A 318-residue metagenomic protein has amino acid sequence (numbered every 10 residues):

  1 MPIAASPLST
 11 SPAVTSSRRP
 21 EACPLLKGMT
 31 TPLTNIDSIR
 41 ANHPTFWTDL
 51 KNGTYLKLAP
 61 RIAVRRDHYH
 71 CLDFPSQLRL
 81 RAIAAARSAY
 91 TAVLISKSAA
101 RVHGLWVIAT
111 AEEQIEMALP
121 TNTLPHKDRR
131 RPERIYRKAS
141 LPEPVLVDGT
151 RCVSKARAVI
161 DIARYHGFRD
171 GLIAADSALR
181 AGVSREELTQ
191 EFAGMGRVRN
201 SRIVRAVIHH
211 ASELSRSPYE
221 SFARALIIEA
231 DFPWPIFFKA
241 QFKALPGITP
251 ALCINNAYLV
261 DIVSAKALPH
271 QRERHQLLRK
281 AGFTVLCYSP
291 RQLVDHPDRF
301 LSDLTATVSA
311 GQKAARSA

Functional and structural regions predicted by a protein language model:
P2-N200, I236-F237, K313-A318: Short gly/ser-rich loop at a beta-strand->alpha-helix junction or flexible surface loop bordering the NTP-binding
L33-A41, L179-A318: Surface segments flanking catalytic/ligand-binding clefts of nucleic-acid enzymes
